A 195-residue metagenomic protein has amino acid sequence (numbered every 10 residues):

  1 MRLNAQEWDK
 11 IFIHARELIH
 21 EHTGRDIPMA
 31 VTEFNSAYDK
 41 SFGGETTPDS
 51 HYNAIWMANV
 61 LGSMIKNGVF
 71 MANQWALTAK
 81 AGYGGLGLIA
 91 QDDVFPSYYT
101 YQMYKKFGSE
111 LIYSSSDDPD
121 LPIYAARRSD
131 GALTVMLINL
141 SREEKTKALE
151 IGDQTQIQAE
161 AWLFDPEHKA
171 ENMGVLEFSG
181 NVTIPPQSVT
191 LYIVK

Functional and structural regions predicted by a protein language model:
M1-Y52, N67: Noncatalytic carbohydrate-binding groove/subsite architecture in carbohydrate-active enzymes
I11-L18, W56-V60, S97-T100: A general structural detector for well-ordered alpha-helical segments in enzyme core domains, enriched
V31-T32, A72, N139: Hard-cation-handling environments
F34-D39, T78-A81, L140-R142: Solvent-exposed loop/turn segments at secondary-structure junctions within structured extracellular/periplasmic domains
L61-A132: Glycan-recognition and catalytic regions of carbohydrate-active enzymes
P119-T155, Q187: Carbohydrate-binding surface patches
G152-K169: Solvent-exposed beta-hairpin/edge-strand motifs
G174-K195: C-terminal beta-strand-rich structural cap/linker in extracellular carbohydrate-active enzymes
